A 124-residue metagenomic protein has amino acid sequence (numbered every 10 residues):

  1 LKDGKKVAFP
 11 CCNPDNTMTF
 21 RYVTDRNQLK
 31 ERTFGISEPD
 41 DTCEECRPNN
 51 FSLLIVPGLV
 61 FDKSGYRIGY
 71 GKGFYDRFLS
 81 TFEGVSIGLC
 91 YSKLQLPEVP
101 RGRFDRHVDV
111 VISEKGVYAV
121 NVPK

Functional and structural regions predicted by a protein language model:
L1-L53: N-terminal active-site beta-alpha-beta segment that forms phosphate/nucleotide-binding and substrate-recognition loops
P10-C12, Q28-G35, F61-R67, V85-L89: Short linear motifs at secondary-structure transitions and domain/linker junctions
D15-R21, Y66-I68, V117: Short, well-ordered strand-loop elements centered on a beta-strand within folded domains, enriched for acidic residues
N49-L54, D62-Y66, D76-K124: Surface-exposed, charge/polar-rich loops and edge strands
